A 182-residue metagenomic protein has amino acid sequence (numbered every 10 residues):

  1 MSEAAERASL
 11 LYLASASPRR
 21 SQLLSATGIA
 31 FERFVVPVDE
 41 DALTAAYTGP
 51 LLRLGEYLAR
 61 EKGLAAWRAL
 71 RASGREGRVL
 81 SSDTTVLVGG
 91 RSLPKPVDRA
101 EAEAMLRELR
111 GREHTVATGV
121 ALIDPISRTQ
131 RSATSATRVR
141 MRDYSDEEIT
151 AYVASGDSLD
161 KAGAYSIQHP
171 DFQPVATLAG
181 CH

Functional and structural regions predicted by a protein language model:
S2-L11, S25-A26, A46-H182: Anionic-ligand binding patches
A8-V35: N-terminal G-site helix/loop of the GST-like fold
V35-D41: Short, acidic/turn-prone active-site loops that include or flank metal/cofactor- and phosphate-binding residues
